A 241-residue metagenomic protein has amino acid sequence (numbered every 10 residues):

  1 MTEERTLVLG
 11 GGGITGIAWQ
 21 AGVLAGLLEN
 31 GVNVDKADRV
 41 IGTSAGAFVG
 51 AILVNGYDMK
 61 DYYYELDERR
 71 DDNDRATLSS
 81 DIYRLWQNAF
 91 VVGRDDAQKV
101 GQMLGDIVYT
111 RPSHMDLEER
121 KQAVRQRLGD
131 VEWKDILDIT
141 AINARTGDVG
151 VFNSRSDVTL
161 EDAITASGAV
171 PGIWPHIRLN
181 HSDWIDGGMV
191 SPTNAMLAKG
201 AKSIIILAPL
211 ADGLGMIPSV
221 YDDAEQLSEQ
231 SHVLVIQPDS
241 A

Functional and structural regions predicted by a protein language model:
M1-T43, F48-A241: Patatin-like phospholipase
